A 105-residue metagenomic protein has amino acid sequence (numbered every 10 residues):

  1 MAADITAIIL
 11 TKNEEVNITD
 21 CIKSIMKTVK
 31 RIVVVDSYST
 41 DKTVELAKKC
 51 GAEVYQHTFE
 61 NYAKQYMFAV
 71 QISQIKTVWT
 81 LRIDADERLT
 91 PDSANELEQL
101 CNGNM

Functional and structural regions predicted by a protein language model:
A2-T6: Extreme N-terminal starter segment of soluble prokaryotic enzymes
I9-R31: Short, well-formed alpha-helical segments that are part of the catalytic scaffolds of diverse glycosyltransferases
S24, D36-K48: A conserved acidic beta->alpha catalytic loop
T28, K49-G51: Short, structured coil segments at secondary-structure junctions
K42, A63, I83-L100: Acidic donor-binding/catalytic loop of UDP-sugar-dependent glycosyltransferases, especially processive GT2
T58-Q65: A short, glycine-/small-residue-rich helix N-cap motif at loop->alpha-helix starts within glycosyltransferase
M67-W79: Active-site nucleotide-sugar/metal-binding loop of Leloir-type enzymes
G103-M105: A short, conserved acidic/glycine-rich loop-to-beta-strand motif that forms the donor nucleotide-sugar/metal
